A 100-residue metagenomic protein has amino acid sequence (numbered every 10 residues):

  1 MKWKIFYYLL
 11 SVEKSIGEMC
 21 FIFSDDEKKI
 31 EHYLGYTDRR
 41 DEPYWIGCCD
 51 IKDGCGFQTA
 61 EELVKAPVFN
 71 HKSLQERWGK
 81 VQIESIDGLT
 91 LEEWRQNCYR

Functional and structural regions predicted by a protein language model:
M1-V12: Short, basic/low-complexity N-terminal boundary segments at the transition from targeting/disordered tails
K14-C49: Amphipathic, interaction-prone secondary-structure segments
G35-R77: Acidic, aromatic-enriched beta-alpha/helix-loop junctions
L74-E92: Short, compact, well-ordered microdomains
E92-R100: Short acidic DE-rich linear segments
